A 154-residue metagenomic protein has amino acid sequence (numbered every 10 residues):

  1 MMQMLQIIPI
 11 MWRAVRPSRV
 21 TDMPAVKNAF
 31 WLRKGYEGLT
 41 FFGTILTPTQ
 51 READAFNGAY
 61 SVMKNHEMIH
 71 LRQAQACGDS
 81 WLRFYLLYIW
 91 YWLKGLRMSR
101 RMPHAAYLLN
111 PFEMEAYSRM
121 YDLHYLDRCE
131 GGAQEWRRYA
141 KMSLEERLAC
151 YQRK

Functional and structural regions predicted by a protein language model:
M2-P17, T21, R33-Y36, T40 (+1 more regions): Metalloprotease/metallohydrolase-associated module, dominated by Zn2+-dependent proteases
P24-A25, I45: Juxtacatalytic substrate-recognition/specificity segment
A25-N28, L32: Short amphipathic coiled-coil heptad-repeat segments
W31, R51-A53, I69, G78-D79 (+1 more regions): Short, solvent-exposed loop/turn segments at secondary-structure junctions
G35-G38, T44-N65, A106-L108: Short pre-active-site segment immediately N-terminal to the catalytic Zn-binding motif
T49, R72-Q73, M120: Activation segment
M68-L86: Catalytic Zn2+-binding segment of zinc metalloproteases
